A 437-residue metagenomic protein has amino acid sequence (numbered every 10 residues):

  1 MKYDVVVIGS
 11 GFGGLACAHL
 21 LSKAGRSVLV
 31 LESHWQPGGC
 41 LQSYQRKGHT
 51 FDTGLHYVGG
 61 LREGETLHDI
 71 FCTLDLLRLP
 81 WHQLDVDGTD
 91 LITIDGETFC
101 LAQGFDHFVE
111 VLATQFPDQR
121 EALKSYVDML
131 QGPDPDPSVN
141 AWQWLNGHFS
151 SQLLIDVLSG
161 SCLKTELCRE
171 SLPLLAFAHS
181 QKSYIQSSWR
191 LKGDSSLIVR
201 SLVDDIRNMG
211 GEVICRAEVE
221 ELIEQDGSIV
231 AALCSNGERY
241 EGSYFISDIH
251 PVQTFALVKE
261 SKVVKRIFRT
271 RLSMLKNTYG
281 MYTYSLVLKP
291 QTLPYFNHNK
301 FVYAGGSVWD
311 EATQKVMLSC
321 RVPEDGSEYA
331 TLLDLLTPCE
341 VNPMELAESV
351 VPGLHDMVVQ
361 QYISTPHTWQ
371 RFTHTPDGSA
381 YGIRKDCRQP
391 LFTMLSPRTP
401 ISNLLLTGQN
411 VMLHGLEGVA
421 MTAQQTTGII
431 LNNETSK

Functional and structural regions predicted by a protein language model:
M1-A122: N-terminal glycine-rich phosphate/pyrophosphate-binding loop and immediately adjacent elements
L55, Q409-L431: A conserved FAD-binding loop/helix module that cradles the flavin
D95-P173: Rossmann-like flavin
I155-T165, G353-L413: A glycine-rich dinucleotide-binding beta-alpha-beta segment and adjacent secondary-structure elements that constitute
A178-I229: Helical element adjacent to the flavin cofactor pocket in flavoenzyme catalytic cores
E220-G326: Mid-domain catalytic core of redox enzymes that form a hydrophobic substrate pocket/lid adjacent to a catalytic redox
E224, N432-K437: Active-site-proximal substrate-binding core of FAD-dependent oxidoreductases
K289-R371: C-terminal segments that line or cap access tunnels to active or ligand-binding sites in enzymes and enzyme-associated
